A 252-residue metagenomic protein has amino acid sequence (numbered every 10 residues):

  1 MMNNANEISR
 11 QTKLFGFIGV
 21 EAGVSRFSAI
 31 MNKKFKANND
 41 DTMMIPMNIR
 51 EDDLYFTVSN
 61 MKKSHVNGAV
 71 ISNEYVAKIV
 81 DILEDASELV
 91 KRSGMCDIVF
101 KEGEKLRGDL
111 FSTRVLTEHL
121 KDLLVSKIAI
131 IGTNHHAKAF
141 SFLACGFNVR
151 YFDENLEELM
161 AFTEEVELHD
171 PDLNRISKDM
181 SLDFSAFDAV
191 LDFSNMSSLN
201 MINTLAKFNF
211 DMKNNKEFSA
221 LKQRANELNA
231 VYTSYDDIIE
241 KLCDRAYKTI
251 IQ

Functional and structural regions predicted by a protein language model:
M2-K121, K216, L228: Phosphate/diphosphate ligand-binding glycine-rich loop within oxidoreductases
G19-E21, L110-R114, L120-E158: Glycine-rich adenosine-cofactor-binding loop
N67, S126, S185-D188, K207: Conserved acidic residues
I71, V190-F193, D211: Redox-cofactor binding/interface segments in oxidoreductases and associated redox assembly factors
E167-F187, L199-I202: Short acidic low-complexity segments
N195-M212: Rossmann-fold NAD(P) dinucleotide-binding segment
F210-I251: Rossmann-fold NAD(P)-binding glycine/threonine-rich loop
